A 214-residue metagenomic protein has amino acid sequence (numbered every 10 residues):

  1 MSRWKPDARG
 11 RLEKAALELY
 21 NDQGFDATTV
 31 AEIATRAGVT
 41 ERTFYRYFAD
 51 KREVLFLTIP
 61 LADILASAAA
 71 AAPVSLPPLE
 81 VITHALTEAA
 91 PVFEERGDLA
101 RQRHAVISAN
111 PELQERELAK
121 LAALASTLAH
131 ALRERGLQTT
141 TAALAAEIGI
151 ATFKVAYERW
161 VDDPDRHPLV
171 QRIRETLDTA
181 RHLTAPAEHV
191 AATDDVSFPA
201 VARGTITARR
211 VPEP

Functional and structural regions predicted by a protein language model:
M1-Q23, A27-V39, F56, I64: Basic, helix-initiating cap at the start of DNA-binding domains
T35, A49-D50: Residue-level detection of the helix-turn-helix DNA-binding "recognition helix"
T40-F48: Short hydrophobic/aromatic patch on the recognition helix
I64-R103: Hydrophobic alpha-helical connector segments
N110-R135, A143-E147: Amphipathic alpha-helical packing segments from all-alpha helical-bundle domains
L118, R135-D178: Hydrophobic/aromatic-rich alpha-helical bundle segments in the mid-to-C-terminal region
R133, R166-P214: C-terminal peripheral helix-coil segments that are non-catalytic and often amphipathic
